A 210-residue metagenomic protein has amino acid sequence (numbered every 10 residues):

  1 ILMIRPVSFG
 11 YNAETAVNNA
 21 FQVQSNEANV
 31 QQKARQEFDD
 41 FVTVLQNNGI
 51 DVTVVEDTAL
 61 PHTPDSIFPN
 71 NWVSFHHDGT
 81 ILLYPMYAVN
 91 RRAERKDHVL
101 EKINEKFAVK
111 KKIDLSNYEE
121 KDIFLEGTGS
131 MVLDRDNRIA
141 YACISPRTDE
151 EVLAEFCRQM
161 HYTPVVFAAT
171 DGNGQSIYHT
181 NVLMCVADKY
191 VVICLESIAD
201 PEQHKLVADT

Functional and structural regions predicted by a protein language model:
I1-T210: The feature marks the mature, well-folded catalytic cores of soluble enzymes
